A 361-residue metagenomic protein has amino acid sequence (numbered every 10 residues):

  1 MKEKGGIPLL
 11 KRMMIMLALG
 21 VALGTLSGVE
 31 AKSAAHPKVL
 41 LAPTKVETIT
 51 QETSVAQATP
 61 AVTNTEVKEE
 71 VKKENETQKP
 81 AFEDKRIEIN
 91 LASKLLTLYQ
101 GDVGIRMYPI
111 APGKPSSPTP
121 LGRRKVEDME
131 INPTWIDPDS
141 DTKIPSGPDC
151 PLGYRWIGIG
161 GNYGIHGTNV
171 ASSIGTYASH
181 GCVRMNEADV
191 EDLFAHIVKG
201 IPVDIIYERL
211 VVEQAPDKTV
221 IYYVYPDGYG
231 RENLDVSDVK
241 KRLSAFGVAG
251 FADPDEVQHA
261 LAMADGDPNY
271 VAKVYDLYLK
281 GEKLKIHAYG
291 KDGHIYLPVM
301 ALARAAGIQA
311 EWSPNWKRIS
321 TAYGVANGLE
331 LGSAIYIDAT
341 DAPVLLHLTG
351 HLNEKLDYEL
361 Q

Functional and structural regions predicted by a protein language model:
K2-A35: Sec-dependent N-terminal signal peptides
G6, G24-K32, P254-Q361: Primary recognition of N-terminal secretory signal peptides and signal-anchoring hydrophobic helices
G20, K32-V39, K45, N64-E66 (+3 more regions): Exported/periplasmic cell-wall-interacting domains
K32-D128, R209, V220-G228, S244-P268 (+3 more regions): Cell wall/extracellular polymer interaction/catalysis modules
F82-D84, L91-S93, I105-M107, L121-R123 (+8 more regions): Extracytoplasmic
I89-A92, S117-P120, C150, T176-S179 (+5 more regions): Solvent-exposed, acidic/flexible segments
A92-K94, G101-V103, G113-P115, M129-I131 (+8 more regions): Solvent-exposed coil/turn segments that connect beta secondary-structure elements in extracytoplasmic/periplasmic
Y99, M129-N132, A188, D192-H196 (+4 more regions): Structured segments of extracytoplasmic/periplasmic soluble domains in secreted or envelope-associated proteins
